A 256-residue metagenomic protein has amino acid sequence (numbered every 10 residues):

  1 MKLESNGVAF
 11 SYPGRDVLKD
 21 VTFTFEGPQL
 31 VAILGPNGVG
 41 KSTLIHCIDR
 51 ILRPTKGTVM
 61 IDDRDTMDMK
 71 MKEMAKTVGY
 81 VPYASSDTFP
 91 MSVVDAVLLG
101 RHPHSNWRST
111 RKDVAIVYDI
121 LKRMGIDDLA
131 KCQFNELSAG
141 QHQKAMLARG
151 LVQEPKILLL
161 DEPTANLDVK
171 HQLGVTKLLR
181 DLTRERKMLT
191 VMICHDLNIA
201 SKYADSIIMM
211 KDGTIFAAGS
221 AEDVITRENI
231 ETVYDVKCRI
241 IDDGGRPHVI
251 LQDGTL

Functional and structural regions predicted by a protein language model:
L34-P36: The feature captures the beta-strand-to-loop junction immediately N-terminal to the Walker
D49: Helix-to-loop junction immediately C-terminal to a conserved catalytic motif
G57-D65, M74: Conserved ABC transporter NBD signature motif
L98, R111-L129, E154: Conserved ABC ATPase "signature" region
Q133-L137, Q141: Conserved ABC ATPase signature
L158-E162: Catalytic Walker B motif of ABC-type/P-loop ATPase nucleotide-binding domains
V233-L256: ABC ATPase nucleotide-binding domains
